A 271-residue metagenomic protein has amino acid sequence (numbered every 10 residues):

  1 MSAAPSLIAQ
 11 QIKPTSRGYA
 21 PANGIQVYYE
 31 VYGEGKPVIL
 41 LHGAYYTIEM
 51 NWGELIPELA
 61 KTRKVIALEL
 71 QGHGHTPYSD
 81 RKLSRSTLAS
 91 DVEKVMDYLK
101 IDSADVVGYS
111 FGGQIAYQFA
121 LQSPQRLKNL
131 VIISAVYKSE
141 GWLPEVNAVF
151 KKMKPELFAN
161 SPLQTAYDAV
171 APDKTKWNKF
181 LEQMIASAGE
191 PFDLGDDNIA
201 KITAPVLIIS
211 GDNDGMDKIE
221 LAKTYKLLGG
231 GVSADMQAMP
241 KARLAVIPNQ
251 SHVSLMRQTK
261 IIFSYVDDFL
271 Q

Functional and structural regions predicted by a protein language model:
M1-V38, T62-R63, Q271: Alpha/beta-hydrolase fold catalytic core
I25-H75: Conserved HGGG/HGGXW glycine-rich cap/lid loop of the alpha/beta-hydrolase fold
P57, D212-Q250, M256: Conserved loop-alpha-helix segment in the C-terminal half of the alpha/beta-hydrolase fold that carries the catalytic
A60, A67-V107: Active-site loop/oxyanion-hole signature of alpha/beta-hydrolase fold enzymes
Q114-Q122, K128-Q164: Flexible "cap/lid" loop of the alpha/beta hydrolase fold
Q183-N198: Active-site nucleophile elbow and catalytic-triad environment of alpha/beta-hydrolase enzymes
I202, I208-S210: Short beta-strand/loop motif that positions the catalytic acidic residue of the alpha/beta-hydrolase fold
L255-D268: Post-His helix in hydrolase/transferase enzymes
